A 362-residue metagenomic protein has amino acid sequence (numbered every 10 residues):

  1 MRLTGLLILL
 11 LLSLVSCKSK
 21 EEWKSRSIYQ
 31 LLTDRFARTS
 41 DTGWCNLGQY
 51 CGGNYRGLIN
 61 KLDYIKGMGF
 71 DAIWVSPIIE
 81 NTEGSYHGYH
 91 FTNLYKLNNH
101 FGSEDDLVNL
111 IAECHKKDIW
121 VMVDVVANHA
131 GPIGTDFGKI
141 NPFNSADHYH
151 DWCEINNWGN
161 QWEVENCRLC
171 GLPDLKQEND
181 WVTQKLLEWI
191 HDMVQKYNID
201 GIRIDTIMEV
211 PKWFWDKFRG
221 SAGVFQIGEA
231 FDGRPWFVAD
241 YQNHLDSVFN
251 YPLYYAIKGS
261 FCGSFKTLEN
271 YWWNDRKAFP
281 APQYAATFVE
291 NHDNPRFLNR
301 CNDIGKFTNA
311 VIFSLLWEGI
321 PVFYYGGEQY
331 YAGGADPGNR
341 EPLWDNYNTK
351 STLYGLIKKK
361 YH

Functional and structural regions predicted by a protein language model:
R2-I8: Sec-dependent signal peptide recognition, specifically the positively charged N-region followed immediately by
L9-S16: Hydrophobic h-region of N-terminal signal peptides that target proteins for export in Gram-negative bacteria
K18-S27, L32-Y197, K212-F231, P235-F237 (+1 more regions): Substrate-binding/active-site clefts of carbohydrate-active enzymes
I28, I204, P321: Active-site regions of oxyanion-processing enzymes, predominantly non-cytosolic
I111, H115, E188-F288, N302-G305 (+2 more regions): Active-site-proximal helices and loops of the catalytic beta/alpha 8
I227-G228, P321-Y325: Acidic/polar loop patches that form or flank catalytic/metal-binding clefts of enzymes that bind anionic ligands
